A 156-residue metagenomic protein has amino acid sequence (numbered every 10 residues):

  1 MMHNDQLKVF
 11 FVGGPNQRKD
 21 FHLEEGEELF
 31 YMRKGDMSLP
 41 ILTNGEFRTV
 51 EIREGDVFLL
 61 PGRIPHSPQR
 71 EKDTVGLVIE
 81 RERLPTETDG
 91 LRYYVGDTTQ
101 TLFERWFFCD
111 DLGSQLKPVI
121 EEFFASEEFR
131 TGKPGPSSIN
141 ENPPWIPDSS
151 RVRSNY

Functional and structural regions predicted by a protein language model:
M1-V57, P65-Y156: Jelly-roll (double-stranded beta-helix
